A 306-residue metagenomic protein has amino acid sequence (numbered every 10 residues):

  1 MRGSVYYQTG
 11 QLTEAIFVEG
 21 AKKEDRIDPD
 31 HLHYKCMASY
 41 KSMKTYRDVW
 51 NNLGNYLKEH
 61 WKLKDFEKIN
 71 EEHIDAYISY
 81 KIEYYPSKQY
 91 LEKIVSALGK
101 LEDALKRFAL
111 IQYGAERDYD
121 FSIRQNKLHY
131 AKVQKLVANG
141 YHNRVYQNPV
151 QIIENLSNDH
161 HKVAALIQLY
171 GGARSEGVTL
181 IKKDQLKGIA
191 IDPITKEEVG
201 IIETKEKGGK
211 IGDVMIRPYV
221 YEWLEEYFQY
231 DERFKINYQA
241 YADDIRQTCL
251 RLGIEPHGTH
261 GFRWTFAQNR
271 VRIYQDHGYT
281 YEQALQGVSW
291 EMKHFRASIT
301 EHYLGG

Functional and structural regions predicted by a protein language model:
M1-Y40: N-terminal DNA-binding module of tyrosine recombinases/phage integrases
R26-A131: N-terminal core-binding DNA-recognition domain of tyrosine recombinases/integrases
K127-V150, G208-Y219: DNA breakage-rejoining catalytic core of tyrosine-based enzymes
R144-S175, E282: Basic, Lys/Arg- and aromatic-enriched nucleic-acid-binding interface segment
I167-L180, I273-Y274, M292-H294: A short, glycine-centered helix-capping/turn motif at helix boundaries that positions DNA-contacting or catalytic
L180-V220: Conserved tyrosine-mediated DNA breakage-rejoining catalytic core shared by Y-recombinases
M215-V271: Active-site/catalytic core of tyrosine-dependent DNA strand-transfer enzymes
T265-S298, H302: C-terminal catalytic core of tyrosine-transesterase DNA break-rejoin enzymes
